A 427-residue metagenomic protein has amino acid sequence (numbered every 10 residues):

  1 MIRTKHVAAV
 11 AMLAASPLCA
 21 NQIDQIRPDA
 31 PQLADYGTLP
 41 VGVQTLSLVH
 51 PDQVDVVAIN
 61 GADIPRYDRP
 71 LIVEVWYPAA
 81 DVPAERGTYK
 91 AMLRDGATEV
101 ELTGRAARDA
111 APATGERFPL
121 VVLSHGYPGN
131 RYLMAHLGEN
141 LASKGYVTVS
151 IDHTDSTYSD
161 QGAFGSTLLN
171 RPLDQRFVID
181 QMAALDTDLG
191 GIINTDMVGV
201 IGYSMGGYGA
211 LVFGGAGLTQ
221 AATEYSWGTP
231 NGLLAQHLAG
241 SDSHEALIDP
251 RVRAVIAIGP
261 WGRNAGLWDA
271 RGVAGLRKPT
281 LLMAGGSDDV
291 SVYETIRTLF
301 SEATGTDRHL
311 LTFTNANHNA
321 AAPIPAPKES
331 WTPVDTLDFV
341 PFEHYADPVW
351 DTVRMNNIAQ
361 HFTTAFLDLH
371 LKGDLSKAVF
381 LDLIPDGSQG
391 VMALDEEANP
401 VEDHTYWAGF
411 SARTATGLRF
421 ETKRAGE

Functional and structural regions predicted by a protein language model:
A15-P17: N-terminal signal peptide c-region/cleavage motif recognized by signal peptidases
N21-V121, R419-E421: Domain-level recognition of soluble alpha/beta enzyme cores, biased toward histidine phosphatases/phosphomutases
D24-L33, T306, A316-H318, P323-E427: Alpha/beta-hydrolase-fold serine-hydrolase catalytic core, especially in secreted/extracellular enzymes
V82-P83, T103, R108-D160, N264-A265 (+1 more regions): Short substrate-entry loop that stabilizes the transition state in hydrolases
L133, N140, A163-D196, Y208-G214 (+1 more regions): Alpha/beta-hydrolase active-site loop
V200-G202: Short beta-strand immediately N-terminal to the catalytic nucleophile in serine-hydrolase-like folds
D269-A270, K278, S291-E302: Short alpha-helix in the alpha/beta-hydrolase fold that links the catalytic acid
L276, L282-A284: Short beta-strand/loop motif that positions the catalytic acidic residue of the alpha/beta-hydrolase fold
